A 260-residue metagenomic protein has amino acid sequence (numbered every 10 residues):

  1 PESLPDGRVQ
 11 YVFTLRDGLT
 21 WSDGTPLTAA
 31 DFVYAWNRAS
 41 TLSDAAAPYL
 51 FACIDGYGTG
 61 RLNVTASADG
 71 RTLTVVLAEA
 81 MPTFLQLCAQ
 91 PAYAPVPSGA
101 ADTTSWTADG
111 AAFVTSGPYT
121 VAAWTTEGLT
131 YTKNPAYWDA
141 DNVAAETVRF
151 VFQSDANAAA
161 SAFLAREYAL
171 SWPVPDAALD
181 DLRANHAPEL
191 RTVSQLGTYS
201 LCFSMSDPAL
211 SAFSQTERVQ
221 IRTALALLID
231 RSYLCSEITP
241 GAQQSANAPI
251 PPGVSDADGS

Functional and structural regions predicted by a protein language model:
P1-A46, T74, Q215-E217, R222: Aromatic- and charge-enriched surface segment that lines or borders ligand/interaction sites
V12-T14, D31-V33, P48-S98: Surface-exposed binding/hinge segments that line and control ligand-binding clefts or catalytic entry sites
T25, T83-A94, C202, S211-S214: A structural "hinge/loop" feature
T28-A35, T72-T74, G117-P118, A145-T147 (+1 more regions): Alpha-helical secondary-structure segments
M81-V143, T147: Gly/Pro-rich hinge or "lid" segments in bacterial periplasmic/extracellular proteins
D102-T104, A136-D181: Ligand-site clamp/hinge motif
D180-S194: Ligand-binding "clamshell"
S245-S260: Structural transition elements
